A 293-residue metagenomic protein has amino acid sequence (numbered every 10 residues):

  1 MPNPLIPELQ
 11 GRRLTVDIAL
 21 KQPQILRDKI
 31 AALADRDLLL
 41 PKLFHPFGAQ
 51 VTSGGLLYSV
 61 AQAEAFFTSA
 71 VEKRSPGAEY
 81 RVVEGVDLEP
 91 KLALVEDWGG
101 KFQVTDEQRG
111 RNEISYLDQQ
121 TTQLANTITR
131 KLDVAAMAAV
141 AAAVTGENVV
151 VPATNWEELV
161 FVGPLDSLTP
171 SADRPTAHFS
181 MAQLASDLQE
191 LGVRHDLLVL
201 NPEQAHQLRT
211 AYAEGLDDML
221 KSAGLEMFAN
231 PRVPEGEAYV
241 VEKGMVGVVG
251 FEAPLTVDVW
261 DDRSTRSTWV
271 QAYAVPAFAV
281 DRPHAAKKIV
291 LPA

Functional and structural regions predicted by a protein language model:
P2-R13, Q24-R27, G54, E89 (+1 more regions): Sequence/fold signature of self-assembling virion shell proteins
A19: Glycan-recognition surfaces
D28-E96: Assembly/oligomerization interface modules of large self-assembling protein complexes
L39, S53, V134-M137, R194 (+1 more regions): Intrinsically disordered or highly flexible coil/loop and linker segments, enriched in small and charged/polar residues
G85-V149, R263-P276: Long, contiguous amphipathic alpha-helices that act as assembly "spine/axial" helices in icosahedral shell and virion
T145-A223: Extended, solvent-exposed, turn-rich assembly/linker loops in the middle of proteins
